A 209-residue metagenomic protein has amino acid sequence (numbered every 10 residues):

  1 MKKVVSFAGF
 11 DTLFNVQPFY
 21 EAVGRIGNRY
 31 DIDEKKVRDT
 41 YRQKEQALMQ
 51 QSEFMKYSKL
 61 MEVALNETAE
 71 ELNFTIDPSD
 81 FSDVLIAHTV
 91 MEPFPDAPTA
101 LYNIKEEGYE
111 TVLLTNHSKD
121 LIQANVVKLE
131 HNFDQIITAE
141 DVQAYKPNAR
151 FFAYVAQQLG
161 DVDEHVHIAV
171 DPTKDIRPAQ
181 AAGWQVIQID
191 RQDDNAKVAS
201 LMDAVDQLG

Functional and structural regions predicted by a protein language model:
M1-F7, I32-K35, T75-I76, Y102-K105 (+1 more regions): Asp-based, Mg2+/Mn2+-dependent phosphohydrolase catalytic module
K2-P95: N-terminal helical cap/lid subdomain that shapes the substrate entry/recognition surface in HAD-like hydrolases
L13-V16, A47, V63, A100 (+3 more regions): A generic structural signal for solvent-exposed, polar alpha-helical segments
E21-R25, T40, V63-E67, T99 (+4 more regions): Alpha-helical elements of Rossmann-like donor-binding domains used by nucleotide-donor carbohydrate transfer enzymes
L85-T89, P98-Y102, I122: HAD-like small-molecule phosphatases
